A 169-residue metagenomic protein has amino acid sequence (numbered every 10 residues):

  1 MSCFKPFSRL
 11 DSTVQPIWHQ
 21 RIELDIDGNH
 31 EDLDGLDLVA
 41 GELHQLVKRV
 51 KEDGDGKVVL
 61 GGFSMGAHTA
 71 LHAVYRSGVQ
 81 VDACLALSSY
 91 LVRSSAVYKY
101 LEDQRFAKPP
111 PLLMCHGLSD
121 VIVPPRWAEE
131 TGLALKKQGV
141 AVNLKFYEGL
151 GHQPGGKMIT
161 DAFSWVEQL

Functional and structural regions predicted by a protein language model:
M1, G61, L85-S88, C115 (+1 more regions): Alpha/beta-hydrolase-fold catalytic nucleophile elbow
M1-G56: Serine-hydrolase catalytic machinery in alpha/beta-hydrolase-like enzymes
F4-L10, L91-A96, I122, P154: A short beta-to-alpha transition loop/helix N-cap that caps and shapes the active-site region
D37-H44, K48, Y75, E129 (+1 more regions): Amphipathic, non-transmembrane alpha-helical secondary structure
K51-R105: Primarily recognizes the serine-hydrolase "nucleophile elbow" in alpha/beta-hydrolase and SGNH/GDSL folds
F106-L112, Q138-A141: Short, proline-enriched alpha-helix->beta-strand connector loops that line the catalytic pocket of alpha/beta-hydrolase
L113-H116, D120: Short beta-strand/loop motif that positions the catalytic acidic residue of the alpha/beta-hydrolase fold
R126-L169: C-terminal catalytic histidine-bearing segment of alpha/beta-hydrolase fold enzymes
